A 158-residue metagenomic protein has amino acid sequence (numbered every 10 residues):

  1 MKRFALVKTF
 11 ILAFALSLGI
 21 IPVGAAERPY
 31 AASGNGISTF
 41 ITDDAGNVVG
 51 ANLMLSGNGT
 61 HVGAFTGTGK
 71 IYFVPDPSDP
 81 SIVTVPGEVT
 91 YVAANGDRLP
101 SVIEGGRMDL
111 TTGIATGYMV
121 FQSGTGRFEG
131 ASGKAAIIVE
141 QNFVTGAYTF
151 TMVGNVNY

Functional and structural regions predicted by a protein language model:
M1-K8: Positively charged n-region of N-terminal signal peptides that target proteins for export
F4, I20-V23: Glycine-centered signal
K8-G19: Bacterial N-terminal signal peptides
G24-Y158: Beta-strand-enriched cores of mature, soluble protein domains
